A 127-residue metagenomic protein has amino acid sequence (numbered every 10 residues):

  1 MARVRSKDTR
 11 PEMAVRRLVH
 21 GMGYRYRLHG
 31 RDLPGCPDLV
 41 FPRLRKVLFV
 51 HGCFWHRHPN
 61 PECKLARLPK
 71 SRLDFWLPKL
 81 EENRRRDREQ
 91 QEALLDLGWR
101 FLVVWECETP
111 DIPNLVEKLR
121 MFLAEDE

Functional and structural regions predicted by a protein language model:
M1-E127: Nucleic-acid endo/exonuclease domains
